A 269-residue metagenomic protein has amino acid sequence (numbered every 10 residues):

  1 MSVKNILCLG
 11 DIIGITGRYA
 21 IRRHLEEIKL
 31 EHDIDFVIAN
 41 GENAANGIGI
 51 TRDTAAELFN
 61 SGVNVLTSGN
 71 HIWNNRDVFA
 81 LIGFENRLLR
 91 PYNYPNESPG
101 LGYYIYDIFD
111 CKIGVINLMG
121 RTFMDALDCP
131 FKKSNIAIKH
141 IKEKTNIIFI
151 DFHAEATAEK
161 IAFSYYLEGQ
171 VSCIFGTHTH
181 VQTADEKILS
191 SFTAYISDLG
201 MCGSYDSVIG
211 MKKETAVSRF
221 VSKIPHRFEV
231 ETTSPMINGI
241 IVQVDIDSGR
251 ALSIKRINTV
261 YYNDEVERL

Functional and structural regions predicted by a protein language model:
M1-L269: Acidic, metal/ion-coordinating pockets
